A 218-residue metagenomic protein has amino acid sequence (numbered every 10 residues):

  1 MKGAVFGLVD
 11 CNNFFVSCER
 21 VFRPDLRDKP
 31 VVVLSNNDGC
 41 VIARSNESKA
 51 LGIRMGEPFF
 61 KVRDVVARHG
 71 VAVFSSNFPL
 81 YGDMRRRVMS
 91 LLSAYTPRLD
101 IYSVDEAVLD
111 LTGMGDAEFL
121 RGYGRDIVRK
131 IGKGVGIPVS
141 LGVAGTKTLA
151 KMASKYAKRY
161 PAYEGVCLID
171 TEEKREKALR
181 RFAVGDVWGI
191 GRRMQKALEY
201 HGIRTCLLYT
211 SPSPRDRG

Functional and structural regions predicted by a protein language model:
M1-S211: Gly/Gly-Pro- and Ser/Thr-rich, intrinsically disordered tail segments characteristic of DNA damage-repair and tolerance
P212-G218: Single conserved hydrophobic/aromatic residue that forms the stacking wall/gate of nucleotide- or nucleobase-binding
